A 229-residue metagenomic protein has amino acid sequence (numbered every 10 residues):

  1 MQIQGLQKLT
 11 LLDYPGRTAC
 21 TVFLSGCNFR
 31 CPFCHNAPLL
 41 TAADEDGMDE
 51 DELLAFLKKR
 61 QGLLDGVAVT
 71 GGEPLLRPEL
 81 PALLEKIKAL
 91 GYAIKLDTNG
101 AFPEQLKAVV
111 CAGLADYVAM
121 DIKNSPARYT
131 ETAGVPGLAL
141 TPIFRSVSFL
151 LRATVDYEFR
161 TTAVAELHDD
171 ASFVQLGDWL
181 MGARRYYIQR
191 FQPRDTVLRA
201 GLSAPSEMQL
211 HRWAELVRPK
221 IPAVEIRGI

Functional and structural regions predicted by a protein language model:
M1-R17: Short, charged low-complexity linear segments at domain edges
Y14-M48: Canonical Radical SAM [4Fe-4S] cluster-binding loop centered on the CxxxCxxC motif and its immediate flanking residues
S25, T70, D121: Short beta-strand segments
D46-F56: Glycine-rich, highly charged phosphate/nucleotide-binding loops
L54-G66, L75-E207: Conserved AdoMet/S-adenosylmethionine-binding subsite of the radical SAM
E207-L216: Low-complexity, intrinsically disordered Gly/Pro/Thr-rich segments
V224-I229: Acidic carboxylate-rich catalytic motifs and surrounding loops in phosphoryl-/glycosyl-chemistry enzymes
